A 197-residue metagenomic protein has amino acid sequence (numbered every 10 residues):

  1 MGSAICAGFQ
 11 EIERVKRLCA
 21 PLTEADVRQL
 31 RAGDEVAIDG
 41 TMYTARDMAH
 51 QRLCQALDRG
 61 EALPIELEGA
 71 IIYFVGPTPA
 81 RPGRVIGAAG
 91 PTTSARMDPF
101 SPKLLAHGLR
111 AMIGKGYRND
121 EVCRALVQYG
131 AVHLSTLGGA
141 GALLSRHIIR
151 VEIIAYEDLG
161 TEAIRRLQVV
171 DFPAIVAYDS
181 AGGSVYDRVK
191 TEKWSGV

Functional and structural regions predicted by a protein language model:
I12-L22: Short, structured beta-strand/loop micro-motifs enriched in basic residues and often containing a Trp
E24-Q29: Short, surface-exposed secondary-structure edge patches
E35, T41-A45, S180: Short, charged beta-turn/beta-strand-edge "cap" motif at the junction between a beta-strand and an adjacent loop
T44-F172: Feature captures the catalytic cores and cofactor-binding loops of soluble hydro-lyases/lyases that act on carboxylate
S101, A106, A177-V197: Active-site/ligand-binding-proximal alpha/beta "capping" segment
